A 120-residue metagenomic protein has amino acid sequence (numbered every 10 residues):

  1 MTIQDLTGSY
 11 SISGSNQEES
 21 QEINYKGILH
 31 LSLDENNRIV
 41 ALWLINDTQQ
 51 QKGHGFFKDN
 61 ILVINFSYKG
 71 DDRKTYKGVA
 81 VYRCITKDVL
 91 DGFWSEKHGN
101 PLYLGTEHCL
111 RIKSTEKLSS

Functional and structural regions predicted by a protein language model:
M1-S120: Central antiparallel beta-sheet cores of small beta-barrel/beta-sandwich binding domains
